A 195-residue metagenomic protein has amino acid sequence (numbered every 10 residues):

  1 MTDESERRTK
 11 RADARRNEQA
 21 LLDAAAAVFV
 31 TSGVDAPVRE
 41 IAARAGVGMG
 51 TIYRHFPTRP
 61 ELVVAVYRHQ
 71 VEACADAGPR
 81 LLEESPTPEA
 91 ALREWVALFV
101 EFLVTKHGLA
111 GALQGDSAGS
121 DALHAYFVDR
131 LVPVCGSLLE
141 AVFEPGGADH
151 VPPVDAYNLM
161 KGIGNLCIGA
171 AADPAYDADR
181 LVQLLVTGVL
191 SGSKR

Functional and structural regions predicted by a protein language model:
M1-D35, R39-A43, E61-V64: Basic, helix-initiating cap at the start of DNA-binding domains
G33-V34, R54, A148: Helix-turn-helix/winged-helix DNA-binding modules
G46-F56: Short hydrophobic/aromatic patch on the recognition helix
T58-V63, C74: Short amphipathic alpha-helical segment with a characteristic S/N-K-E followed by hydrophobic residues
R68-A75: Short, basic, alpha-helical segments at the C-terminal edge of helix-turn-helix-like DNA-binding modules
E89-R195: An extended, acidic
